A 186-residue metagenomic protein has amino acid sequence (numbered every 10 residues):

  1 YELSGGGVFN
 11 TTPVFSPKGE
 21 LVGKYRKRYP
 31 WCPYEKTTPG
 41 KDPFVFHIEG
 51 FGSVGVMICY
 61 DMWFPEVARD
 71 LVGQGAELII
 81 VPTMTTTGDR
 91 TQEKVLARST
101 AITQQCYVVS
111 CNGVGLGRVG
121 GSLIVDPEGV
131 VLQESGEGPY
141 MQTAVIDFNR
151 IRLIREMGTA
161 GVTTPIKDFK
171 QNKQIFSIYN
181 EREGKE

Functional and structural regions predicted by a protein language model:
Y1-L3, P30-Y34, V109-N112, V131: Intrinsically disordered, low-complexity segments enriched in polar/charged residues with Gly/Pro, especially when
L3-E77, T87-D89, E93-V95, S99 (+2 more regions): Active-site catalytic loop in hydrolytic enzyme cores
G6-G7, T38-G40, T103, G117 (+2 more regions): A generic fold-level signal
R26-R28, T37-G40, Q105-C106, L123-E128 (+1 more regions): Short amphipathic alpha-helical surface micro-motifs
V45, G113-E186: C-terminal beta-strand edge segments of enzyme domains
M62-Q142: CN hydrolase (nitrilase-like) catalytic-core segments centered on the catalytic cysteine and neighboring Lys/Glu
